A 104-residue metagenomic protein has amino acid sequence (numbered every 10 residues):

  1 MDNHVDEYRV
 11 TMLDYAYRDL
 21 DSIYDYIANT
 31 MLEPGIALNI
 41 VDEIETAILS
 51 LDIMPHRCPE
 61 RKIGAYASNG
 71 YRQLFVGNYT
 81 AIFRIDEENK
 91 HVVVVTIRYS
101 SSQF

Functional and structural regions predicted by a protein language model:
M1-E43: Arg/Lys-rich, positively charged N-terminal/basic patches that mediate binding to nucleic acids
N3, M31, R72, V76-F104: Enriched for short, Lys/Arg-rich terminal
E7, E45, N89-H91: A structure-centric signal for secondary-structure junctions around beta-strands
Y17-D19, A47, C58, A81-F83 (+1 more regions): A broad, structure-centric signal for solvent-exposed, well-ordered loop/edge residues that line or flank functional
D19, Y26, E43, A47-S50 (+2 more regions): Residue-level recognition of specific faces of alpha-helices
P34-E45, K62, Y66-N69, S101: Residue-level signal for alpha-helical context at structural boundaries
L49-L74: A short, surface-exposed loop/turn module that caps and links secondary-structure elements
